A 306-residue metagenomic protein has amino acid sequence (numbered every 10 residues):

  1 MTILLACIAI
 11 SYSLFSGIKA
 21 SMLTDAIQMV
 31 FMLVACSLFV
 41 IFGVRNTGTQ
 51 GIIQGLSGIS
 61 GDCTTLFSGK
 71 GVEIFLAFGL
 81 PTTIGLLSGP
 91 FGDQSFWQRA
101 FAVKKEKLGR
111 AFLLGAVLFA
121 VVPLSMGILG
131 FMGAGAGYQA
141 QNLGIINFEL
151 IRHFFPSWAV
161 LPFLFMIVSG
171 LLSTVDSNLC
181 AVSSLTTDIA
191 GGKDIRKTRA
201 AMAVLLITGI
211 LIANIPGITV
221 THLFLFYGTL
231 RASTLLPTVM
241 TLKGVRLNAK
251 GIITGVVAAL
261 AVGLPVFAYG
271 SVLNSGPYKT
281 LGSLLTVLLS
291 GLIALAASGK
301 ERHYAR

Functional and structural regions predicted by a protein language model:
M1-R306: Membrane-embedded helix-loop-helix hairpins and adjacent transmembrane boundary segments in multi-pass transporters
